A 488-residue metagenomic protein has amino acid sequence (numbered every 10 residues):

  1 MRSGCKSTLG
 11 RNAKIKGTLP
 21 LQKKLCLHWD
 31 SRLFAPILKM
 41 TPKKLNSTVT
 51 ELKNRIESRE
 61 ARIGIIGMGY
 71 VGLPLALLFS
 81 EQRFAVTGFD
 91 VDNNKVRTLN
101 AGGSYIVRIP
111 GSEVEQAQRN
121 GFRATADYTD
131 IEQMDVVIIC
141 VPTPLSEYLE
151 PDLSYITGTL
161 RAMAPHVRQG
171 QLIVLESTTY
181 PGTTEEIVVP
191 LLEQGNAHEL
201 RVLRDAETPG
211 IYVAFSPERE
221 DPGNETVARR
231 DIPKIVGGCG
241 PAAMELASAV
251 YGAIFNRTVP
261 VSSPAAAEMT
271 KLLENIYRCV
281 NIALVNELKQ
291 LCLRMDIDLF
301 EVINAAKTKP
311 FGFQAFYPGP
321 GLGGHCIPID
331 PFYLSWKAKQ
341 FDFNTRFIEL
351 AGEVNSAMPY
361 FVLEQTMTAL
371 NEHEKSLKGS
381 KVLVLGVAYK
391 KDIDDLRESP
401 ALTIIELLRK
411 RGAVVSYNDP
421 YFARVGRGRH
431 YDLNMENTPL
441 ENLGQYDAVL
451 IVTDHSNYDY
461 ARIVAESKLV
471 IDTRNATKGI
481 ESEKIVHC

Functional and structural regions predicted by a protein language model:
L38-C488: Structural/interface elements that position substrates and couple domains in central-metabolism enzymes
